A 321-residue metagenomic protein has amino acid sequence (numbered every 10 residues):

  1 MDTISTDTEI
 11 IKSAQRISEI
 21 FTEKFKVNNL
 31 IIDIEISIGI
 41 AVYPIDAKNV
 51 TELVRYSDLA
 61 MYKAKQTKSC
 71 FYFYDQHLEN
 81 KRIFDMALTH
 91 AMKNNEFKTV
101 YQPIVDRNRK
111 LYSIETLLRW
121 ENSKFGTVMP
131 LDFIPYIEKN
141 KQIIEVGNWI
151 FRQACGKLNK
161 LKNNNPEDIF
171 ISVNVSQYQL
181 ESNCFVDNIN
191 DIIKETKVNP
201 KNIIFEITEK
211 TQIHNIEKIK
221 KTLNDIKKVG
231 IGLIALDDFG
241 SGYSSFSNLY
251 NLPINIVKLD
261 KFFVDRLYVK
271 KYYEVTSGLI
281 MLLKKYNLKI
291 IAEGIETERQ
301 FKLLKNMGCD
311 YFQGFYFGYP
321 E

Functional and structural regions predicted by a protein language model:
M1-I10, N28-I31, I36-L53, H77 (+5 more regions): Catalytic strand-loop-helix junctions within cyclic-nucleotide turnover domains
S5, N28, S123, S176-N183 (+2 more regions): EAL-family c-di-GMP phosphodiesterase catalytic domain
R16, I20, K26, L30 (+12 more regions): Cyclic nucleotide signaling catalytic output domains
S18, T22, N159-K162, I193 (+3 more regions): Surface-exposed amphipathic alpha-helices with a cationic face
F21-I36, K65, G126, K162-I169 (+1 more regions): Catalytic core regions of nucleotide second-messenger enzymes
P44, K63-Y101, R107, I137-I143 (+2 more regions): C-di-GMP signaling machinery
N80-Y136, N174, L236, A292 (+1 more regions): Active-site core of bacterial EAL-family cyclic-dinucleotide phosphodiesterase domains
D106, L111-E115, Q142-K218, L233 (+1 more regions): Catalytic core of bacterial c-di-GMP phosphodiesterases, primarily the EAL and HD-GYP domains, capturing alpha-helical
